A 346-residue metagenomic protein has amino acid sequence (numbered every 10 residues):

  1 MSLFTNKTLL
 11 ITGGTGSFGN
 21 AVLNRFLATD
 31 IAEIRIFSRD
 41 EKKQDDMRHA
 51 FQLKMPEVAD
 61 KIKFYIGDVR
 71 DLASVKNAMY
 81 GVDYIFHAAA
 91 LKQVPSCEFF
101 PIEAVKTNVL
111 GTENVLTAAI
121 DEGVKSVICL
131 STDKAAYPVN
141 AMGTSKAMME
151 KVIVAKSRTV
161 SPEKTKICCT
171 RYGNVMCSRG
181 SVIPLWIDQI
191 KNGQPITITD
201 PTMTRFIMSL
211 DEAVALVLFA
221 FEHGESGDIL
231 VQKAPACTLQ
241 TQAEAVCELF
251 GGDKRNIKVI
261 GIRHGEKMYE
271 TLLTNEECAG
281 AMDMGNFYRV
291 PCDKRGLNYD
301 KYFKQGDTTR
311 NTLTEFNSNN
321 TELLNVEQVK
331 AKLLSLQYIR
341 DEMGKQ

Functional and structural regions predicted by a protein language model:
K7-T29: N-terminal Rossmann NAD(P)H-binding glycine-rich loop of SDR-like oxidoreductase domains
T12, M79-A88, C129: Rossmann-fold scaffold of SDR-type NAD(P)-dependent oxidoreductases
D30-K43: Conserved glycine-rich Rossmann-like NAD(P)H-binding loop of the short-chain dehydrogenase/reductase
S38, Y65-I66, K106, D200 (+1 more regions): Conserved residues in the N-terminal Rossmann fold of short-chain dehydrogenase/reductase
K63-Y84: Conserved Rossmann-fold cofactor-binding substructure of NAD(P)-dependent oxidoreductases
F64, A104, V127, I167-T170: Hydrophobic/aromatic anchor residues within beta-strands of the central parallel beta-sheet of Rossmann-like
H87, L91-A147, K151, A155: Conserved Rossmann-fold NAD(P)-dependent oxidoreductase catalytic core, especially the SDR/UDP-sugar
K151, A155-C177, S181-Q346: Strand-loop microenvironment adjacent to phosphate/nucleotide-handling motifs in alpha/beta enzyme folds
